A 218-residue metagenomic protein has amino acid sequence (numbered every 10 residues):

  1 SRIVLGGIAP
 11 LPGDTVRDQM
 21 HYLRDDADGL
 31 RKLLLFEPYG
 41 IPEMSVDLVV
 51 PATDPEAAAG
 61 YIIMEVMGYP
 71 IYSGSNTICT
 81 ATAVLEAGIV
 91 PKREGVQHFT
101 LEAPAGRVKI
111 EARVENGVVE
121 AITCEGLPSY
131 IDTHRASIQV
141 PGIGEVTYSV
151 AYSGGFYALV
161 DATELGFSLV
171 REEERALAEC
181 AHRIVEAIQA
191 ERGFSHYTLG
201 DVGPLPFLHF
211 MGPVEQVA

Functional and structural regions predicted by a protein language model:
S1-Y72, C79-A218: Active-site proximal loop and beta-alpha junction motif in alpha/beta enzyme cores
